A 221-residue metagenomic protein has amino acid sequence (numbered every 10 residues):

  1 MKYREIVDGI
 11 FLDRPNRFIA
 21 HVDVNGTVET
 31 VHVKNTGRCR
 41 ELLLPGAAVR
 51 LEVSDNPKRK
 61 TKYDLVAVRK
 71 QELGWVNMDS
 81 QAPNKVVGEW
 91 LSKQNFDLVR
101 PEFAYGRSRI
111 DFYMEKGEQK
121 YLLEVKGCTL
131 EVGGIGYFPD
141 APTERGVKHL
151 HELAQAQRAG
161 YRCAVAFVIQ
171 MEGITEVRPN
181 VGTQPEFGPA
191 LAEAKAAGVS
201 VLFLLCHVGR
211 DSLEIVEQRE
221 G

Functional and structural regions predicted by a protein language model:
G9, I110-D140, L153: Conserved catalytic cores of phosphodiester-cleaving nucleases, focusing on short active-site segments
N16-H21: Short aromatic-glycine-enriched beta-strand elements
T27-E41: Beta-strand/loop nucleic-acid-binding surfaces
G37-R50, A154: Short nucleic-acid-contacting surface segments enriched for D/E, G, S/T with interspersed K/R
R40, E72-P101: Acidic-basic catalytic patches of nuclease active cores, encompassing PD-(D/E)XK and other metal-cofactor nuclease
L44-N56, L205-C206: Flexible glycine-rich surface loops and low-complexity tracts that mediate binding to linear polymers
G134-E144, A154-T183, L205: Nucleic-acid nuclease catalytic cores
Q170-G221: Domain-level recognition of nuclease-like catalytic cores that cleave nucleotide substrates
